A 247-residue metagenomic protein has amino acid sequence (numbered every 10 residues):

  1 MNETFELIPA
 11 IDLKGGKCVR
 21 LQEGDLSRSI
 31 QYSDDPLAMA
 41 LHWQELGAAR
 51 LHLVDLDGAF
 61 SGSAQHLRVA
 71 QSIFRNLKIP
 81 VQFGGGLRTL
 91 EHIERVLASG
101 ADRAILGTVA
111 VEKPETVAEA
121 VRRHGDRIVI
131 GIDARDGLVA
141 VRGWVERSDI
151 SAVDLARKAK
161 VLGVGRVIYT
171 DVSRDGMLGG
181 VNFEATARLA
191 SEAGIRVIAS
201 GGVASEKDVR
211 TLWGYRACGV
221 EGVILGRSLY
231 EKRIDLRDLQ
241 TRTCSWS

Functional and structural regions predicted by a protein language model:
E6-A10, R50, K78-Q82, R103-I105 (+5 more regions): Structural preference for beta-strand elements that scaffold enzyme active sites
D12, W43, L51, V96 (+5 more regions): Conserved, mostly hydrophobic/aromatic
G15-V19, E23-S27, E94, A101-D175: Conserved anion-binding
R50-R68, T108, Y169-G179: Glycine-rich, proline-tolerant flexible connector loops at the mouths of alpha/beta enzymes
D57, G62-R122: Glycine/small-residue-rich loop that forms an oxyanion/phosphate-binding "nest" at active or ligand-binding sites
A64-Q71, P114, V145-D154, G179-R188: Charged helix-capping and loop-helix junction motifs
L77, V81-D102, E184-G219, L239: Catalytic cores of alpha/beta
T116-R123, R210-S247: C-terminal helical cap(s) of enzyme catalytic domains, especially alpha/beta-barrels
